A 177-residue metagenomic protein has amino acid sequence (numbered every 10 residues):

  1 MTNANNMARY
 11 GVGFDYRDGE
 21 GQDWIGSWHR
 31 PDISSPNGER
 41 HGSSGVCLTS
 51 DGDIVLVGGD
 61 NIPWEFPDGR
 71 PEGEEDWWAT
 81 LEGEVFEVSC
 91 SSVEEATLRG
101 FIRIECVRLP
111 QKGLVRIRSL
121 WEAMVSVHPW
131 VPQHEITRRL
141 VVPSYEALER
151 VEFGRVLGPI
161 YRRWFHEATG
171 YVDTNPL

Functional and structural regions predicted by a protein language model:
T2-S44: Acidic, metal-coordinating catalytic segment for phosphate/diphosphate chemistry, firing primarily on the Nudix
Y16-G19, T49, G59, L109: Acidic surface patches and DE-rich sequence motifs
G26-H29, S34-S35, E105-R108, V115 (+3 more regions): Class I (Rossmann-like) S-adenosyl-L-methionine-dependent methyltransferase catalytic domain, capturing the SAM-binding
V46, L120-E122, R139: Conserved hydrophobic/aromatic beta-strand scaffold that supports enzyme active sites
L48-S91: Conserved Nudix-box catalytic region and its N-terminal flanking loop in Nudix hydrolases and closely related
S92-F101: A short coil-to-beta-strand element that immediately follows conserved catalytic motifs
I102-P129: Active-site-adjacent beta-strand/loop module that shapes the phosphate/pyrophosphate-binding cleft
W130-L177: Nudix hydrolase/Nudix homology domain
